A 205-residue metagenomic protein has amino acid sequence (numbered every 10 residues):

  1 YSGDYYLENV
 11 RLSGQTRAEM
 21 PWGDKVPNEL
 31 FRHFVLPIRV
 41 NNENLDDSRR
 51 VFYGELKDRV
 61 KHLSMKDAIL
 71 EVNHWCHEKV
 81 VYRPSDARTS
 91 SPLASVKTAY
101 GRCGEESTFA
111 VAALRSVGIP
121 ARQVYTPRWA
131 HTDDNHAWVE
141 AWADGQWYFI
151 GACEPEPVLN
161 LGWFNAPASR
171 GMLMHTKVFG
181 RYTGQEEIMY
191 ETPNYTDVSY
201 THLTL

Functional and structural regions predicted by a protein language model:
Y1-T98: Secondary-structure boundary elements
E55-L63, A68-H74, R83-L93, T98-M189: Hydrophobic/aromatic-rich core segments of domains that either
N194-V198: Zinc-dependent metallohydrolase catalytic domains
Y200-L205: Conserved small/polar residues in nucleotide/adenosyl-binding loops
